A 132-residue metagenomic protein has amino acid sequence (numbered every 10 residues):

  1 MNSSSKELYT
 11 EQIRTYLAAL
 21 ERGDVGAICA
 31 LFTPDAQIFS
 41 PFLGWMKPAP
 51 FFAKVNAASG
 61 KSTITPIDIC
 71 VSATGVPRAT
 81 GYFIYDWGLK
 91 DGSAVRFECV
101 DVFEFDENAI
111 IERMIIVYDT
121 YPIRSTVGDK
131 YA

Functional and structural regions predicted by a protein language model:
M1-P34, Y131-A132: Short, low-complexity N-terminal intrinsically disordered segments enriched in polar/charged residues
Y16, I28-C29, A36, P48-F51 (+4 more regions): Hydrophobic pocket/interface hotspot
R22-R78: A solvent-exposed, acidic/Ser-Thr-rich amphipathic alpha-helical stretch
K61, W87-R96: Short, cysteine-centered beta-strand-loop-beta hairpins and adjacent loop/turn segments enriched in charged/polar
T63-P66, Y82, V95-D101: Short, surface-exposed coil-to-beta transition loops
R78-Y85: Short, well-ordered beta-strand segments in beta-rich or mixed alpha/beta enzyme and ligand-binding folds
E98-Y131: Short beta-strand edge/turn micro-motifs at domain boundaries
